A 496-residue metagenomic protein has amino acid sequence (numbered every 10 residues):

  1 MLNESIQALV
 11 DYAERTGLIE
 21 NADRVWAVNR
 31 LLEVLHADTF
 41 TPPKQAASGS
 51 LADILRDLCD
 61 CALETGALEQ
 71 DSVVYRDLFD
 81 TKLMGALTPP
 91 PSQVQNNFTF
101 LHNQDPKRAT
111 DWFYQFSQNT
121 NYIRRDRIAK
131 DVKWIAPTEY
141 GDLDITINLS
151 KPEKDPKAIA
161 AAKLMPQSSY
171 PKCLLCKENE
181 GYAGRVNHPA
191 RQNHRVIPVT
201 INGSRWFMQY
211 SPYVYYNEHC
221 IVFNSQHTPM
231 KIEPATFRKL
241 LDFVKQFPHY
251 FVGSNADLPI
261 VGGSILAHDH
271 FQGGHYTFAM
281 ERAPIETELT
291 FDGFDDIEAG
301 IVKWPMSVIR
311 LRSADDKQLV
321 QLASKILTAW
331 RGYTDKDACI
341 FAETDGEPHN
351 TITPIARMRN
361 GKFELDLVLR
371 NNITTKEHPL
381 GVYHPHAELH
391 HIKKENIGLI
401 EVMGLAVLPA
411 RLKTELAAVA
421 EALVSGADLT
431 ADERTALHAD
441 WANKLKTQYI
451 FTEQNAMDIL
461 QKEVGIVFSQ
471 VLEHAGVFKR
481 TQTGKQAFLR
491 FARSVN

Functional and structural regions predicted by a protein language model:
M1-V222, Q226-P229, K303-P305, L319-A323 (+2 more regions): Active-site microenvironments that recognize anionic phosphate/pyrophosphate groups
N193-R195, S225-V252: Helical scaffold of the NTase/Pol beta-like nucleotidyltransferase catalytic core
A235, V244-A267, G273-T334: Catalytic or ion-translocation cores adjacent to nucleophile or general acid/base/metal-coordination motifs in diverse
